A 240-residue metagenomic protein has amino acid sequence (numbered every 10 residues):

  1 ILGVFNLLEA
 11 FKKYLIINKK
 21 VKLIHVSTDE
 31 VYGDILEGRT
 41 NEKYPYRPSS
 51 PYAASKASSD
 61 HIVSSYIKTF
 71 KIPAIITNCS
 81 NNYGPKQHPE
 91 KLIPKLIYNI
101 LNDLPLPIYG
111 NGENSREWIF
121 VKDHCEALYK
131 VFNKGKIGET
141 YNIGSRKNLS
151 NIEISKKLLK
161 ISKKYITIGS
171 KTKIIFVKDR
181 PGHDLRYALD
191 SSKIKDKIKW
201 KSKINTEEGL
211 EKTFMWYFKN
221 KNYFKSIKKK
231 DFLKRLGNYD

Functional and structural regions predicted by a protein language model:
I1-E9, E90, K122-C125, Y129: Conserved active-site region of classical short-chain dehydrogenase/reductase
I1-N82, N151, K212, Y217-N220 (+1 more regions): N-terminal Rossmann-like NAD(P)+-binding domain of SDR-like oxidoreductases, especially those catalyzing
F5, I35, S55, K86 (+3 more regions): Gly/Ser/Thr-rich beta-alpha loop segments that engage phosphate groups in nucleotides
L15-I16, I24, L36, K71 (+3 more regions): Proline-centered turn/helix-capping motifs that create local helix->coil transitions or kinks
T28-V31, N81-Q87, E113, N133 (+1 more regions): Active-site proximal helix/loop that lines the substrate pocket of Rossmann-like NAD(P)-dependent oxidoreductase domains
E37, P48-S55, P85, P89-I93 (+1 more regions): The catalytic Tyr-centered alpha-helix of NAD(P)H-dependent dehydrogenases
E42-K43, I93-K95: Short, hinge-like loop/turn segments at secondary-structure boundaries
P94-D240: C-terminal substrate-binding subdomain of Rossmann-fold SDR/epimerase-dehydratase oxidoreductases
